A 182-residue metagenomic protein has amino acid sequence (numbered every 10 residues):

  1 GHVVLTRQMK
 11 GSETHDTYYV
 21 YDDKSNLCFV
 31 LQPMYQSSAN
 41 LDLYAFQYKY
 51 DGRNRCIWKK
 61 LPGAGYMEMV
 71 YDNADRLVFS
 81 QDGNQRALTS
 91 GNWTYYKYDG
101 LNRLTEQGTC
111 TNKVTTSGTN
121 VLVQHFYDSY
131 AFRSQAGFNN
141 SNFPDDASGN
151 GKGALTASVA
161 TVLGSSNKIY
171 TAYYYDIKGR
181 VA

Functional and structural regions predicted by a protein language model:
H2-A182: Beta-strand elements of repeat-based all-beta scaffolds
